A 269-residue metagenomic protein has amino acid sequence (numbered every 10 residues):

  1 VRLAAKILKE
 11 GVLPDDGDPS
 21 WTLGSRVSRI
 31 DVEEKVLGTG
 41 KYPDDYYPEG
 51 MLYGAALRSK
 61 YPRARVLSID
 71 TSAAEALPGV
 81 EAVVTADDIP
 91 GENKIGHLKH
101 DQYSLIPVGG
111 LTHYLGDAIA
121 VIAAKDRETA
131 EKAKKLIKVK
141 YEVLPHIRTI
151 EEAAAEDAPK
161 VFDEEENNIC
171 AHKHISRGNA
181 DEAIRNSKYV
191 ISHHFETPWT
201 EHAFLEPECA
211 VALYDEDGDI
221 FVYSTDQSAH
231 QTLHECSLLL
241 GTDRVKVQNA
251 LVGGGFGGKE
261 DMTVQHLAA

Functional and structural regions predicted by a protein language model:
V1-N167, V190: Flexible, low-hydrophobicity surface segments
A4-A5, K41-D45, L105, D181 (+2 more regions): Short hydrophobic/aromatic-rich motifs at helix boundaries and adjacent loops
D44-D45, S72, D101, G109-T112 (+4 more regions): A generic local secondary-structure boundary/capping motif
A56-A86, V121-K140, A210-A269: Alpha-helical support elements that line or immediately flank enzyme active sites and cofactor-binding pockets
P159-L238: Helix-loop-helix junctions that connect adjacent transmembrane helices in secondary transporters/permeases, recognized
